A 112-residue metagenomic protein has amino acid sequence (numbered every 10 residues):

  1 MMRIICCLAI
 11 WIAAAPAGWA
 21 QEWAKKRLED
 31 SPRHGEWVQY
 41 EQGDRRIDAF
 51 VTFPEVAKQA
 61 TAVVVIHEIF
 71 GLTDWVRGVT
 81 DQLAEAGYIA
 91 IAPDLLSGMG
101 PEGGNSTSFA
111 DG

Functional and structural regions predicted by a protein language model:
I4-Y40, I47-F50: An N-terminal hydrophobic leader/cap segment in hydrolases
W37-G112: Serine-hydrolase catalytic machinery in alpha/beta-hydrolase-like enzymes
